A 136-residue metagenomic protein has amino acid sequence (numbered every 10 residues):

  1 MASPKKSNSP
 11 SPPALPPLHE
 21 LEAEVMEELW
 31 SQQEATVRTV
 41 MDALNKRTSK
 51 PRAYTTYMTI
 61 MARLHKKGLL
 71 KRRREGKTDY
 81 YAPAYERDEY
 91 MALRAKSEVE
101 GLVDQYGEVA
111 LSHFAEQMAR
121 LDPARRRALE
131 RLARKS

Functional and structural regions predicted by a protein language model:
A2-E28, Y90: Short alpha-helical segments that sit at the start of domains
E28-T36: Short capping segments at the starts of secondary-structure elements
A35-L44: Short acidic, hydrophobic short linear motifs in intrinsically disordered regions
A43-R52: Short helix-coil junctions and helix-kink-helix linkers
M58-A62: Short, hydrophobic-biased segments on the C-terminal half of alpha helices that form "recognition helices"
G68: Glycine-centered, phosphate/nucleic-acid-interacting loop/turn motifs that mediate DNA/RNA or nucleotide
E75-R94: Short, cationic-aromatic polyanion-contact patches
A92-K135: Amphipathic alpha-helical dimerization/coiled-coil segments that flank or bridge DNA-binding/regulatory modules
